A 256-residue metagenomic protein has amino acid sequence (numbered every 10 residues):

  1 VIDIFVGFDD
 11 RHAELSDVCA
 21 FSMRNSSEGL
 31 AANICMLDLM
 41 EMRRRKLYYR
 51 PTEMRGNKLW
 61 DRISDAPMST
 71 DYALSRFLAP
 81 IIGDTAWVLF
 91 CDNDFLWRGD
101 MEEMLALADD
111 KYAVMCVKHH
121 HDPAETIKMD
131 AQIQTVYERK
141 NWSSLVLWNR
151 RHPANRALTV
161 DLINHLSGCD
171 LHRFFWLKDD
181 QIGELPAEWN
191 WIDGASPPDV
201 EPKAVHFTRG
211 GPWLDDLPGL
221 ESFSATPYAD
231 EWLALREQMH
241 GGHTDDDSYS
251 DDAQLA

Functional and structural regions predicted by a protein language model:
V1-V18, S26-G29, I34-R55, W142-A256: A glycosyltransferase accessory/donor-loop signature
V6-D9, A66, T70, F95: Short, charged/polar micro-motifs that form catalytic or ligand-binding hotspots
D9-A13, F90, R98, V136 (+1 more regions): Generic detection of long, well-ordered alpha-helical segments
Y49-G83: Short, structured active-site "lid" loops
D65-P67, S75-L78, E102, K128-T135: Short secondary-structure capping micro-motifs at structural edges
L74-D122: GT-A fold catalytic core of metal-dependent nucleotide-sugar glycosyltransferases, centered on the diacidic
A106-L171: Conserved catalytic core of nucleotide-sugar-dependent glycosyltransferases
